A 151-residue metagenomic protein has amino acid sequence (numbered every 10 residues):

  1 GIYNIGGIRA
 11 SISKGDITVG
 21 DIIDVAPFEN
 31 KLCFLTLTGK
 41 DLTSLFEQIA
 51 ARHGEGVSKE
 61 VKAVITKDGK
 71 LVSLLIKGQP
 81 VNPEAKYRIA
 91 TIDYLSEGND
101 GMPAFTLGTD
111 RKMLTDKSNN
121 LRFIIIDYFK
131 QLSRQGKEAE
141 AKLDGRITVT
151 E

Functional and structural regions predicted by a protein language model:
G1-E151: Catalytic centers of hydrolytic enzymes
